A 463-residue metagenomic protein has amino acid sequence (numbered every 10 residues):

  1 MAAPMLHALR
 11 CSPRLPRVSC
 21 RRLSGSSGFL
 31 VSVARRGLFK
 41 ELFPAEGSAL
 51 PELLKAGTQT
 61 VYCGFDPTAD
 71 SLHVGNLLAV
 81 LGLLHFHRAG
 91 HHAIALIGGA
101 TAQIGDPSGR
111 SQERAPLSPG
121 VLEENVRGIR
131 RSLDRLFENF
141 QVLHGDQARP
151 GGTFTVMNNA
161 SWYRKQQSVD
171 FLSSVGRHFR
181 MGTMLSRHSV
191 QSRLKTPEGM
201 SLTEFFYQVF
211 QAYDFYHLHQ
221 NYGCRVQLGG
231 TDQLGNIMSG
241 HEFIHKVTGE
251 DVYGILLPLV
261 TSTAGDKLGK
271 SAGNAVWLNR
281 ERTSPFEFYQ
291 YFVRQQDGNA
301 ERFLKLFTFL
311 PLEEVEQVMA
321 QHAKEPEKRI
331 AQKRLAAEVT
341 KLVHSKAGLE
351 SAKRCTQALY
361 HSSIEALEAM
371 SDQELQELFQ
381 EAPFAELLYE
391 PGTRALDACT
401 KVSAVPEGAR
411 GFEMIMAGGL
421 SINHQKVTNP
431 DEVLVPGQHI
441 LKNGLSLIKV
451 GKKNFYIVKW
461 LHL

Functional and structural regions predicted by a protein language model:
A2-Q233, M238-H241, V247-Y253, D266 (+1 more regions): NTP-dependent nucleotidyl-transfer catalytic core
Q233, E242-L463: Conserved nucleotide- and phosphate/pyrophosphate-binding catalytic cores in adenylate/nucleotidyl-handling enzymes
